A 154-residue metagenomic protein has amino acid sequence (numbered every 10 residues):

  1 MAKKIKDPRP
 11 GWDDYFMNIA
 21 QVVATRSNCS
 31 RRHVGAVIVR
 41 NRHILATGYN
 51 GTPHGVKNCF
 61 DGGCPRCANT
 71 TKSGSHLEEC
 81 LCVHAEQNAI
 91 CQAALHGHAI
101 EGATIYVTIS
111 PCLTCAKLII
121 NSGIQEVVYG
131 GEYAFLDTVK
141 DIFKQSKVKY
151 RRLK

Functional and structural regions predicted by a protein language model:
M1-K154: Zinc-dependent deaminase catalytic domain
